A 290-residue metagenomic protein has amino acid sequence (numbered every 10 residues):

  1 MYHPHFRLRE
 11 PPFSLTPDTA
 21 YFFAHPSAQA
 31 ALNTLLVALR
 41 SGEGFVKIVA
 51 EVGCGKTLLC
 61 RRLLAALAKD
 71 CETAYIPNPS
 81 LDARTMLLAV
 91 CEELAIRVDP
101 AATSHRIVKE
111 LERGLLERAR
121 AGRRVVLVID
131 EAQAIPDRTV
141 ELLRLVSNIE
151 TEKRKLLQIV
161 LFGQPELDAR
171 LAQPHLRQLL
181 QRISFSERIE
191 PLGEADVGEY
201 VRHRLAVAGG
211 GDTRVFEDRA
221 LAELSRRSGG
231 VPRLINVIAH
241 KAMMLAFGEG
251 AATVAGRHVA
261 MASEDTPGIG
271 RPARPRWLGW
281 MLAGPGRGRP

Functional and structural regions predicted by a protein language model:
M1-G42, R276-P290: A short, basic N-terminal segment
L8-F13, D70-E72, L81-A102: Conserved NTP-binding/hydrolysis module of P-loop NTPases
G42-R62, P79: Walker A/P-loop nucleotide-binding motif
L63-A66, L167-R182, P191: Short regulatory helix/loop adjacent to the ATP-binding pocket of P-loop NTPases
I76-S80, L171, S184-V197: Conserved AAA+ ATPase "SRH/arginine-finger" region at the nucleotide-binding site
D82, V98-L142, T151-K155, G193-V197 (+1 more regions): Mid-core helix/loop region of P-loop NTP-binding domains shared across ATPases and GTPases
E92-L94, P165-E166, P174, L192-G211: Conserved AAA+ ATPase "sensor/coupling" helix adjacent to the nucleotide-binding pocket
A208-T213, E217-P290: C-terminal alpha-helical "lid" subdomain
